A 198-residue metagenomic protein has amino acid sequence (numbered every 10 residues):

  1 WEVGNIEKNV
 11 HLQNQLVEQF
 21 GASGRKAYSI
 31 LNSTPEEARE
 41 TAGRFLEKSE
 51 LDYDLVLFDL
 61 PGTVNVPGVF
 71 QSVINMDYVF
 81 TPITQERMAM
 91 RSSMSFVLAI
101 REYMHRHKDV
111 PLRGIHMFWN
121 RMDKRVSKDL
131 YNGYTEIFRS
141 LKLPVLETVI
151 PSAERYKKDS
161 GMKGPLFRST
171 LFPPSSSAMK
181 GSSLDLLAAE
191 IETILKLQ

Functional and structural regions predicted by a protein language model:
W1-L57, G62, G161: P-loop/Walker-type NTP enzyme "switch/lid" segment
E7-K8, T63-N65, R87-A89, Y103 (+1 more regions): Catalytic P-loop NTPase motifs of RecA-like helicase/translocase cores
F58, T81, M117-W119: Structural beta-sheet core signal
P67-R87: Inter-motif core of Ras-like GTPase G domains
S93-D109: Conserved C-terminal guanine-recognition region of P-loop GTPase G domains, centered on the G4
R121-R168: Beta-strand-loop-alpha "switch" segments that mediate conformational coupling across diverse proteins
K158-D185: C-terminal boundary of histidine-terminating zinc-finger modules
